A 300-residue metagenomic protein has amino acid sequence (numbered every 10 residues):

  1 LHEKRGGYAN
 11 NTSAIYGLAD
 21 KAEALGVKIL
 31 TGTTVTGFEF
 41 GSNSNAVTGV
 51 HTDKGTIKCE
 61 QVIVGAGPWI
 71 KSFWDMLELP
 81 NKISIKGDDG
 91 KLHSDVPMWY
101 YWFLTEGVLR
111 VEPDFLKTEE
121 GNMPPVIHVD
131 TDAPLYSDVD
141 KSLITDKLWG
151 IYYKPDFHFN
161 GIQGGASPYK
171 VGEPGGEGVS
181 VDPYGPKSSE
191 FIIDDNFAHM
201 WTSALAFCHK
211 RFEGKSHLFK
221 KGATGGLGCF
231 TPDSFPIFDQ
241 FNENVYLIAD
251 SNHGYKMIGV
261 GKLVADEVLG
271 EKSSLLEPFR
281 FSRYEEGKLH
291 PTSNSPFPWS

Functional and structural regions predicted by a protein language model:
L1-D20, A66-W69, N196, M200-A204 (+2 more regions): Mid-domain beta-loop-alpha active-site segment that forms a flexible, acidic cofactor/metal-binding surface
L1-G26, T31, G37, V47-G49 (+1 more regions): Helix-loop-beta segment of a Rossmann-like dinucleotide-binding subdomain
E3-K4, T52, P155-F157, D239-F241: Active-site beta-strand termini and strand-to-loop segments that position acidic
S13-A24, K71-P80, L263-D266: Oxidoreductase and adenylate-handling cofactor-binding alpha/beta cores
I29-T31, V64, K220: General beta-strand structural signal in soluble alpha/beta enzymes
T36-E39, D239: Conserved positions in beta-strands of structured domains
F38-F191, G214: Flavin-dependent oxidoreductases
K170-P183, S189-S300: C-terminal catalytic lobe of FAD-dependent flavoproteins
